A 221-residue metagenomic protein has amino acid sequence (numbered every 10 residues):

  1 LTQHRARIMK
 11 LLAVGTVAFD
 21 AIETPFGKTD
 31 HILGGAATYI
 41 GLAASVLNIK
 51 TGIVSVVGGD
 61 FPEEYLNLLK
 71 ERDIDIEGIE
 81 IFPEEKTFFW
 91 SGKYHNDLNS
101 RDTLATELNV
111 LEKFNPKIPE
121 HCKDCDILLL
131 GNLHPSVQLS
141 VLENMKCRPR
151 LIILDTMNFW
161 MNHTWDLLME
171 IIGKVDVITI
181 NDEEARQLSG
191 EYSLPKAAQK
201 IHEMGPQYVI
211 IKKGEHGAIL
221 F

Functional and structural regions predicted by a protein language model:
L1-R7: Short, basic, low-complexity termini and linkers enriched in Ser/Thr/Gly/Pro that act as targeting/leader peptides
I8-L12: Extreme N-terminal starter segment of soluble prokaryotic enzymes
F19-H31, L47-L129, E143-R150: Conserved N-terminal subdomain of the carbohydrate kinase-like
G27-L42: Short catalytic helix/loop segments, enriched in acidic residues and glycine and frequently bearing histidine
T38-T51, K200-E203: A short, N-terminal amphipathic alpha-helix
L42, W90-K93, G217-L220: Short beta-strand scaffold segments in enzyme catalytic cores
G58-D60, N132-V137, M157-M161: Short beta->alpha connector loops
E143-L151, N158-F221: Conserved phosphate/ATP/ADP-binding segment of small-molecule kinases
